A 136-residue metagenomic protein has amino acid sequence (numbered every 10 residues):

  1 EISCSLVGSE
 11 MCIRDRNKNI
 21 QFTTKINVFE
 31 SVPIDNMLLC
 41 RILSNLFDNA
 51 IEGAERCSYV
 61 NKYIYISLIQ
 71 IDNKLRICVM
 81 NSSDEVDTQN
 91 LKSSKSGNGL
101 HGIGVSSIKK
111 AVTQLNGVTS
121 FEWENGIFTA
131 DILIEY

Functional and structural regions predicted by a protein language model:
E1-G8, C12-I13: Single conserved hydrophobic/aromatic residue that forms the stacking wall/gate of nucleotide- or nucleobase-binding
T23-I42: Conserved short strand/loop->alpha-helix "switch" segment adjacent to the catalytic nucleotide/phosphoryl-transfer site
N36-Y59: Conserved ATP-binding N-box helix of the HATPase_c
N61-N73: Short beta-strand/loop element within the Bergerat-fold HATPase_c
N73-I103: Glycine-rich/acidic phosphate-handling loop/turn and adjacent ATP-lid/helix of nucleotide-binding kinase/ATPase domains
E85, E124-D131: Glycine-rich nucleotide-binding loop
N116-G126: Glycine-rich ATP-binding loops of the HATPase_c
